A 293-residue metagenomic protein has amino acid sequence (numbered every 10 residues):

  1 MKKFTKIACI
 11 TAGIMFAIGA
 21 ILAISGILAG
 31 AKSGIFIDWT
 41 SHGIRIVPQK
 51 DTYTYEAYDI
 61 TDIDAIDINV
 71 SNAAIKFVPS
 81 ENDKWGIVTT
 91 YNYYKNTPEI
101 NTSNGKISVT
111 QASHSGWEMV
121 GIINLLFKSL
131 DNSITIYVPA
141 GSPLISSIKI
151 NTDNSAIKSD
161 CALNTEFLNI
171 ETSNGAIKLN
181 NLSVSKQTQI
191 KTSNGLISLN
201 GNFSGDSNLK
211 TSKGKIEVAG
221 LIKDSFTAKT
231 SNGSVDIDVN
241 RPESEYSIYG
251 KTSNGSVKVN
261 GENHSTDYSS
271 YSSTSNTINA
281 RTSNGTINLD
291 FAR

Functional and structural regions predicted by a protein language model:
M1-A20: N-terminal Sec-pathway targeting helices
I14, H42, S113, M119-F127 (+1 more regions): Acidic/polar low-complexity surface segments
I18-L28: Hydrophobic alpha-helical membrane-insertion segments, chiefly the h-region of N-terminal signal peptides
G26-A112, F127-K149, A156-F167, K178 (+3 more regions): Short linear S-[DN]-x-LW-Φ motif typified by the pepsin-like aspartic protease active-site region
S71, N101-S103, D153, S173 (+5 more regions): Structural motif
V88-T89, E99, G116-L126, T211 (+3 more regions): A short, polar/proline- and glycine-enriched secondary-structure boundary/capping micro-motif
S147-K149, N154-K158, F167-N169, N174-A176 (+5 more regions): Glycine- and aspartate-rich repeat motifs characteristic of hemolysin/RTX-like Ca2+-binding segments in secreted
L179-Q189, L196-R293: Short, surface-exposed interaction patches in beta-rich subdomains that mediate adhesion/assembly near membranes
